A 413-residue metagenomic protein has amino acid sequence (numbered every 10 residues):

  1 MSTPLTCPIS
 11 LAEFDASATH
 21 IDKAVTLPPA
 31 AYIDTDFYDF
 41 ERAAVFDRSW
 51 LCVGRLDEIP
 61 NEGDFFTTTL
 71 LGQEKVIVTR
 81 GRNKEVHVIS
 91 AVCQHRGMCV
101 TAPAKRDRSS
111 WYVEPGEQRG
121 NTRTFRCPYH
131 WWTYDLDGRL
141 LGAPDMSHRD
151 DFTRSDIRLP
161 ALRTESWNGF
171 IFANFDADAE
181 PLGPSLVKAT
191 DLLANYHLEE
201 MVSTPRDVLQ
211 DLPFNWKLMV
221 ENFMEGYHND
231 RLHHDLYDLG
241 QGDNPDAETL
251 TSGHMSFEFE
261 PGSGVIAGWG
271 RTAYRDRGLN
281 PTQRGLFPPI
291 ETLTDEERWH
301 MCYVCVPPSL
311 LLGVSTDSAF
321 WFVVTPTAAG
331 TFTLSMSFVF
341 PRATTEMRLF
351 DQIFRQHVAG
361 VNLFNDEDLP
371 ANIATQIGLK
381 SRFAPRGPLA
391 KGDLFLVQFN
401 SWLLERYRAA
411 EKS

Functional and structural regions predicted by a protein language model:
M1-A18, R355-Q356: General detector of N-terminal leader/presequence modules that precede the first folded domain
M1-C7, K23, A409, S413: Non-catalytic, topology-defining segments of multipass membrane proteins
E13-P29: Short, contiguous pre-domain boundary segments
L27-I77: Non-catalytic accessory segments flanking enzyme active sites
Y38, R42-C52, R139-H148, L286-P288 (+1 more regions): Short, basic/low-complexity N-terminal boundary segments at the transition from targeting/disordered tails
F46-W50, M98, H228: Generic structural signal for secondary-structure transition and capping sites
E58-A177, G183-T190: Rieske [2Fe-2S] iron-sulfur-binding domain
E85, E165, F170-S413: C-terminal catalytic domain of Rieske-type non-heme iron oxygenases
